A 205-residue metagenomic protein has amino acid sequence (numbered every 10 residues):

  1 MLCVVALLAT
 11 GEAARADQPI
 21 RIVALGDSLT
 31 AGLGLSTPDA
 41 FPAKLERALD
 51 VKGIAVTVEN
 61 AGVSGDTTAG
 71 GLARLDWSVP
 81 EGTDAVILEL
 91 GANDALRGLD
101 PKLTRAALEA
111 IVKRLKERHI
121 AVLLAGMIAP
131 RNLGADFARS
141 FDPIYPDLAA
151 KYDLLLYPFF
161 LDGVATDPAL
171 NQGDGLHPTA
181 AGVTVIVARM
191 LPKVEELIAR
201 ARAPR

Functional and structural regions predicted by a protein language model:
M1-A9: Bacterial N-terminal signal peptides
R15-S64, R74-G82: Serine-esterase "nucleophile elbow" of acetyl-processing enzymes
D17, K44, D50-I54, G70-R205: Alpha-helical cap/lid subdomain in secreted, periplasmic, or secretory-pathway luminal O-acyl-processing enzymes
G65-A69: Acidic-and-aromatic substrate-binding clefts and catalytic sites of carbohydrate-active enzymes
